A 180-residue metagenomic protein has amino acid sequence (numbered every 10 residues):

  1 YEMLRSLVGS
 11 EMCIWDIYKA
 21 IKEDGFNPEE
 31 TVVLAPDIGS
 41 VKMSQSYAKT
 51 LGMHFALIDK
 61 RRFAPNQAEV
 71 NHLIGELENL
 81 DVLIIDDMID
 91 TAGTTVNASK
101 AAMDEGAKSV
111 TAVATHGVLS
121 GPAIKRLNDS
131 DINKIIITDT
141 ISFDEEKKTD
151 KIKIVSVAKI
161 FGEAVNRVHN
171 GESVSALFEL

Functional and structural regions predicted by a protein language model:
Y1-G9, C13-I14: Single conserved hydrophobic/aromatic residue that forms the stacking wall/gate of nucleotide- or nucleobase-binding
S6, K22-G39, M43-T149: PRPP/pyrophosphate-binding module of the type I phosphoribosyltransferase fold
E11-E30, A158-N170: Hydrophobic alpha-helical segments within soluble ligand-binding/sensing domains
K125-L180: Acidic, metal-coordinating catalytic segment for phosphate/diphosphate chemistry, firing primarily on the Nudix
